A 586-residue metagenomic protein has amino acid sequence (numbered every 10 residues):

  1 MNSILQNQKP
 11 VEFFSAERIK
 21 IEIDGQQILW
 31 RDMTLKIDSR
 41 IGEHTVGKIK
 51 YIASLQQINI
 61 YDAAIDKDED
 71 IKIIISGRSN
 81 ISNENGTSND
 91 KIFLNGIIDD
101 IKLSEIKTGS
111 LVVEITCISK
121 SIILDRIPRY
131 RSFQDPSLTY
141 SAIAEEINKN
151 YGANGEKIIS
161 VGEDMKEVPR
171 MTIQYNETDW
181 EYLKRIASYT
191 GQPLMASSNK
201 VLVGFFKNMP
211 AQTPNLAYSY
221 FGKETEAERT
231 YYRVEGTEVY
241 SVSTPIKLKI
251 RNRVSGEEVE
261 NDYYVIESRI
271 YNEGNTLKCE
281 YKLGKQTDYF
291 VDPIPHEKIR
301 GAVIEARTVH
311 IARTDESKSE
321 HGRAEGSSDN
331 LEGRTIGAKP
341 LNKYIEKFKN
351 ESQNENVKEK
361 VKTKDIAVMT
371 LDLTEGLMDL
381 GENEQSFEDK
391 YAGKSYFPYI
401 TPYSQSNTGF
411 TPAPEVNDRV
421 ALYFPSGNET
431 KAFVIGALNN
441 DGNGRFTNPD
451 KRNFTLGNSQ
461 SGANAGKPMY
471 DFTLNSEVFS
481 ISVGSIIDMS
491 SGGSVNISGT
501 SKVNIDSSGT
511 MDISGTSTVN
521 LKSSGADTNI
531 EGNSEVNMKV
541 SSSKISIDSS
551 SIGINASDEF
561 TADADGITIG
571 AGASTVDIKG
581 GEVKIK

Functional and structural regions predicted by a protein language model:
M1-K72, S76, T116-I122, Y130 (+8 more regions): Juxtamembrane "anchor/assembly" segments of surface/extracellular structural proteins
K48-K50, C117, R131-E156, Y175-A196 (+1 more regions): Amphipathic, non-transmembrane alpha-helical segments in extracytoplasmic/periplasmic proteins
I58-I159, M171-T172: Surface-exposed cap/loop segments at beta↔alpha junctions
A63-N83, E238-G256, V416-V420: Short coil-to-beta transition motif at edge beta-strands of beta-rich domains
S79-L94, R253-I266, G427-A437: Short, Lys/Arg- and Gly-enriched loop/turn segments at beta-strand edges
D100-K107, E267-G274, I311-S317, N439-N443: Short, conserved beta-turn/loop elements at beta-strand boundaries and strand-helix junctions
V112-I115, S119-S121, G162-E224, E260-D262 (+1 more regions): Short beta-strand-centered interaction patches in the first periplasmic/extracellular domains of large envelope
I246, E305-D563, I567-I569: Structural signature for extended repeat/solenoid scaffolds and their inter-repeat hinge/linker regions, spanning
